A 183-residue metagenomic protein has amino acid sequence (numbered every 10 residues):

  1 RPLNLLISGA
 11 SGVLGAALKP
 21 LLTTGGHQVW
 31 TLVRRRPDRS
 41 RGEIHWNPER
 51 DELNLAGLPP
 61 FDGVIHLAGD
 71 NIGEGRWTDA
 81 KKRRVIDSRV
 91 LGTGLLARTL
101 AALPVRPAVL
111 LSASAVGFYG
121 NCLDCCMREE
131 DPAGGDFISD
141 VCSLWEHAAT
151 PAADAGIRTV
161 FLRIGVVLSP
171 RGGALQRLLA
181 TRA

Functional and structural regions predicted by a protein language model:
L5-G25: N-terminal Rossmann NAD(P)H-binding glycine-rich loop of SDR-like oxidoreductase domains
G12, G69-D70, V116: Flexible cofactor-recognition loop at the NAD(P)H-binding site of Rossmann-like short-chain dehydrogenase/reductase
H27-R34: Conserved glycine-rich Rossmann-like NAD(P)H-binding loop of the short-chain dehydrogenase/reductase
P37-L95: NAD(P)H-binding glycine-rich loop region in Rossmannoid oxidoreductase-like domains and their noncatalytic homologs
D87, L123-F161: Catalytic helix-loop patch of NAD(P)-dependent Rossmann-fold dehydrogenases
G94-D136: Conserved Rossmann-fold NAD(P)-dependent oxidoreductase catalytic core, especially the SDR/UDP-sugar
A153-A155, V160-F161, G165-A183: NAD(P)-dependent short-chain dehydrogenase/reductase
